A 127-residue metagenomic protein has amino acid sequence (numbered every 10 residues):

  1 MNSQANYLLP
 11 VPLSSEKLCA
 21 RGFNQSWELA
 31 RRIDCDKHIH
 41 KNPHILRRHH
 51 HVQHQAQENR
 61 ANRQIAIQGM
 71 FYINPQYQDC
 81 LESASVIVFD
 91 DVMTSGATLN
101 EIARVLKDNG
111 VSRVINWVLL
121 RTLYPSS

Functional and structural regions predicted by a protein language model:
M1-V88, S95-S126: Conserved PRPP/pyrophosphate-binding segment of the phosphoribosyltransferase/PRPP-pathway fold
